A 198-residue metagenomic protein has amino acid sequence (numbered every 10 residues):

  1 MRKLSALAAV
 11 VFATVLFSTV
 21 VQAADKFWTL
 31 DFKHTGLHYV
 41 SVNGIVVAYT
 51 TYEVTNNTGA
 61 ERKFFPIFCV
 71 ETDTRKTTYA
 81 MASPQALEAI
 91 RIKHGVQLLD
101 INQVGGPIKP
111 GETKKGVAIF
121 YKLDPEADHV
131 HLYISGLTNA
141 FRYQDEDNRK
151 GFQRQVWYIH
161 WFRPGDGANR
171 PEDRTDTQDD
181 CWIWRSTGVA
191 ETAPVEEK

Functional and structural regions predicted by a protein language model:
M1-A8: Bacterial N-terminal signal peptides that target proteins for export
A8-S18: Bacterial N-terminal signal peptides
A23-I45: Low-complexity, acidic Ser/Thr/Pro/Gly-rich terminal tails and inter-domain linkers that flank the onset of structured
I45-T51, K114: Short, solvent-exposed loop/turn segments enriched in Ser/Thr/Gly
T55-K109, Q144-R174, D180, S186-K198: The feature marks short-to-medium sequence segments in extracytoplasmic or secretory-pathway proteins
P107-A118: Short Pro-Gly-centered flexible turn/kink motifs
K115, Y121-D147: Short, surface-exposed ligand- or partner-binding patches at beta-edge/loop junctions that are enriched in aromatics
